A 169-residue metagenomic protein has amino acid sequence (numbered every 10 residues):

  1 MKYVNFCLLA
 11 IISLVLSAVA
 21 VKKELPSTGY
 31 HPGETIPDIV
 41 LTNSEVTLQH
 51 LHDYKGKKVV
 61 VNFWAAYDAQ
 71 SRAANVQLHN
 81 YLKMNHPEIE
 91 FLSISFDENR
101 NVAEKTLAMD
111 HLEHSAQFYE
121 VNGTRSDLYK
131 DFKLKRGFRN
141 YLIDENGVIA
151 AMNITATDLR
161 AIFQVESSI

Functional and structural regions predicted by a protein language model:
M1-S27, I169: Bacterial Sec-dependent N-terminal signal peptides
K22-L51, Q164, S168: N-terminal "domain-start" segment that seeds a small globular fold
H50-R72: Short active-site neighborhood of thiol/selenol oxidoreductases, capturing the structured segment around
V60-V61, F91, N140: Hydrophobic beta-strand anchors of alpha/beta hydrolase catalytic cores
R72-D110, T124-Y129: Structural microenvironment flanking redox-active thiols in thiol-disulfide oxidoreductases
A108-E145: Short, internal strand/loop/helix patches that form the active-site neighborhood or redox-interaction surface
R136-I169: Thiol-/selenol-based redox modules, centered on thioredoxin-like and closely related oxidoreductase domains
